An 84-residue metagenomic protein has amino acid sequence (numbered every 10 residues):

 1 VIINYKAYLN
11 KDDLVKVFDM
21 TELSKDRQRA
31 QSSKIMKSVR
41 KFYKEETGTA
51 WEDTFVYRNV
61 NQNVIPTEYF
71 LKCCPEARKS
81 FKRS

Functional and structural regions predicted by a protein language model:
V1-A7: Short, amphipathic alpha-helical "recognition" segments used to contact nucleic acids or chromatin
A7-Y8, V64: Ordered hydrophobic segments in well-structured contexts
K11-D12: Residues within the helices of the helix-turn-helix
F18-I65: Major-groove DNA-recognition helix of helix-turn-helix-type DNA-binding domains
N61-S84: A short, Lys/Arg-enriched interface patch at domain edges and termini
